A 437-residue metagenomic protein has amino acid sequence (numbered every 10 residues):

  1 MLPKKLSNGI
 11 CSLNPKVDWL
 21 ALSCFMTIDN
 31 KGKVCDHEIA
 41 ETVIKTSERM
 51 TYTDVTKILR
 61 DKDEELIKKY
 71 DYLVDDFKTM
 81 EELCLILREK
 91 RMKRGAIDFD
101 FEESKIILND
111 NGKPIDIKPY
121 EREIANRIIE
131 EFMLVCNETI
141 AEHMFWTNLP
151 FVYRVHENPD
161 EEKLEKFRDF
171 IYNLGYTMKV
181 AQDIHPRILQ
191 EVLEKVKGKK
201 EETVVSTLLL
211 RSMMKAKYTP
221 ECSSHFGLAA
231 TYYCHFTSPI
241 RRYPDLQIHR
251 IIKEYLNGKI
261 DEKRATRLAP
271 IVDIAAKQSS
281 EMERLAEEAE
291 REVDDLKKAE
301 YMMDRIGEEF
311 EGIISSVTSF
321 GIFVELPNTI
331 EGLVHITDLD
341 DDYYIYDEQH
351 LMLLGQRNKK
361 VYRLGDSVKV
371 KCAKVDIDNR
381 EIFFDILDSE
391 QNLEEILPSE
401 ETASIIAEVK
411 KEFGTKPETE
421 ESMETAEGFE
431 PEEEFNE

Functional and structural regions predicted by a protein language model:
M1-L326, G332-D340, G365, K371 (+3 more regions): Electropositive polyanion-binding surfaces
D29, N109, D342-L351, D376: Acidic/polar residues at beta-strand termini and the immediately following turn/coil
R305-E309, Y344-V370: Short nucleic-acid-contacting surface segments enriched for D/E, G, S/T with interspersed K/R
I330-E348, L393-E401: A short macromolecule-binding patch
L387-K410: Intrinsically disordered, low-complexity mixed-charge segments
